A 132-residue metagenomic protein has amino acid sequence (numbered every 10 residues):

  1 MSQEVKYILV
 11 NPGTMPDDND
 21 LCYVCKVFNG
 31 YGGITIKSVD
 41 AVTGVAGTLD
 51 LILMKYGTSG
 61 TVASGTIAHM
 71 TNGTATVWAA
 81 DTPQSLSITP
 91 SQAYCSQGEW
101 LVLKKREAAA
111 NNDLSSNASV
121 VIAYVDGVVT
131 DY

Functional and structural regions predicted by a protein language model:
M1, D40, V62, I67 (+5 more regions): Residue-level detector of intrinsically disordered, flexible termini and proteolytic processing junctions
M1-D20, A108-Y132: C-terminal interaction-tip segments
N11-G13, Y23-K26, T74-A75, P90-Q92: Beta-strand-rich interaction surfaces with strong enrichment in secreted/lumenal proteins
G13-M15, Y31, V45-G47, S59 (+3 more regions): Residues that cap or initiate secondary-structure elements
D20-K55, K104-K105, S119-D126: Beta-rich globular "head" domains
F28-G33, A63, A110-N111: Intrinsically disordered, low-complexity coil segments
A46-Q97, Y132: Terminal beta-strand-rich extracellular "head" domains that mediate receptor/glycan or other ligand binding
P90-N111: Noncatalytic modules at the cell exterior or secretory-pathway interfaces, chiefly beta-strand-rich lectin/adhesion
